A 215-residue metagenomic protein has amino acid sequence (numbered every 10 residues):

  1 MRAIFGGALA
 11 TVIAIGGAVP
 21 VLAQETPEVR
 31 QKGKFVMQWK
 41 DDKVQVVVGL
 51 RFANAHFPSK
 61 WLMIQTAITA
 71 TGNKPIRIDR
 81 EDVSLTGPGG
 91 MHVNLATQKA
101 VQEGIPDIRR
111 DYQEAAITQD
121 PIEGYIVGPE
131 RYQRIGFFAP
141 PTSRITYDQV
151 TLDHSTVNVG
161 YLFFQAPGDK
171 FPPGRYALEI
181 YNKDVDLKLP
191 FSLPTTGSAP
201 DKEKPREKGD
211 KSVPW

Functional and structural regions predicted by a protein language model:
M1-A8: Bacterial N-terminal signal peptides that target proteins for export
A14-V21: C-terminal segment of classical bacterial N-terminal signal peptides
A23-W215: Conserved functional micro-motifs across diverse proteins
